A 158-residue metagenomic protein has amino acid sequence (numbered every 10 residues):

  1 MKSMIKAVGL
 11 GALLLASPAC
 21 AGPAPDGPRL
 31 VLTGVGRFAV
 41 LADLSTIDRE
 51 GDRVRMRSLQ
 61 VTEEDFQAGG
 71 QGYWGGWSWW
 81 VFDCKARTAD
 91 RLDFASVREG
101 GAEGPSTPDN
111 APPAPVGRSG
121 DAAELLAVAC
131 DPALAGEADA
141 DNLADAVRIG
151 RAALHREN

Functional and structural regions predicted by a protein language model:
M1-G9: Bacterial N-terminal signal peptides that target proteins for export
I5, L14, W80: Phosphate/pyrophosphate-binding loop motifs in nucleotide- or prenyl diphosphate-using proteins
A16-P18: N-terminal signal peptide c-region/cleavage motif recognized by signal peptidases
C20-N158: N-terminal secretory-pathway/extracellular module detecting exported/lumenal segments and adjacent signal-anchor/first
